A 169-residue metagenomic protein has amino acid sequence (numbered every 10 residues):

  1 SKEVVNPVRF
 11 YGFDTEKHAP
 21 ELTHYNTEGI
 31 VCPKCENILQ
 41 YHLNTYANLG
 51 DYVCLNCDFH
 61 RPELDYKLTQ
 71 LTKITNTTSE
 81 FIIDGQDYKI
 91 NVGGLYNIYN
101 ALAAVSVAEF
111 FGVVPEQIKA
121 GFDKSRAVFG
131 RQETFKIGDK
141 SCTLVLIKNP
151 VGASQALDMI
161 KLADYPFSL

Functional and structural regions predicted by a protein language model:
K2-D87: Extended acidic/charged loop-beta regions that coordinate divalent cations and stabilize anionic phosphate/carboxylate
P7-R9, K140-C142, F167-L169: Structural motif
T23-I30, V128, L146-L169: Active-site beta-alpha connecting loops in nucleotide-dependent enzymes
V31-K34, N56, A103-S106, Q155 (+1 more regions): Alpha-helical scaffold segments in soluble metabolic enzymes
L49-P62, V92-D123: A conserved, hydrophobic alpha-helical segment in the catalytic core of large ATP/adenylate-utilizing enzymes
F59, I74-N76, V107-I147: Gly/charged, well-structured mid-domain segments that form the phosphate/adenylate-handling core of ATP-dependent
Y66-L68, K89, A153-M159: Glycine-rich, charged/polar anion/phosphate-binding loops that engage phosphate groups from diverse ligands
D87-L95, S141-T143: A short glycine/serine-rich beta->alpha loop
